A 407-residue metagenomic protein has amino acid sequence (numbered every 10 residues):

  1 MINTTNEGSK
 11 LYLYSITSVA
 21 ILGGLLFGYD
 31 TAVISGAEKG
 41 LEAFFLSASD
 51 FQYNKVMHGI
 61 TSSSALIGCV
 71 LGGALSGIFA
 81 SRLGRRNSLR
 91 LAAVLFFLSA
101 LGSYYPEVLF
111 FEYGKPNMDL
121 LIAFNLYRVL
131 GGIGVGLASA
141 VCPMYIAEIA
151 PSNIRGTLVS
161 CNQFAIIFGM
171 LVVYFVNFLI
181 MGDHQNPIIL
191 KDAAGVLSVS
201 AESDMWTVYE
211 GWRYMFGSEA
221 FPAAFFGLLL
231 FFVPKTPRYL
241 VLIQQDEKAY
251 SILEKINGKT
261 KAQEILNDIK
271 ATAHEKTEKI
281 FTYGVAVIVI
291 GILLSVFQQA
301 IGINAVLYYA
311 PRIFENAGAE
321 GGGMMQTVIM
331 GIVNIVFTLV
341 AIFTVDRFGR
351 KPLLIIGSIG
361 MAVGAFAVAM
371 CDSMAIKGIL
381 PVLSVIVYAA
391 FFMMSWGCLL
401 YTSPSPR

Functional and structural regions predicted by a protein language model:
M1-K248, L253-E254, A271-R407: Alpha-helical transmembrane bundle of multi-pass membrane proteins
A262-A271: Short, well-structured alpha-helical segments
